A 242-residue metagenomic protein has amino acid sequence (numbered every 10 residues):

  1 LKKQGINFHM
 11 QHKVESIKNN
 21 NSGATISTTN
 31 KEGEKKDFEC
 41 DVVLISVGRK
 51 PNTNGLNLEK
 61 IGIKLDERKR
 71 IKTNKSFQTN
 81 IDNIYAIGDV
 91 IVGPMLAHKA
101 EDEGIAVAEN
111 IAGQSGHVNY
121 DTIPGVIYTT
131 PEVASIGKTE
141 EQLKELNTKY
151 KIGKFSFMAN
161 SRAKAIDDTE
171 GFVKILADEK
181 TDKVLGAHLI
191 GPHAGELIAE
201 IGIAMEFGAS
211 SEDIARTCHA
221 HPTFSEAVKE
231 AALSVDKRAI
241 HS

Functional and structural regions predicted by a protein language model:
L1-T29, G33-E34, G93-E101, E109-Q142: Rossmann-like dinucleotide-binding cores of NAD(P)H-dependent redox enzymes
N7, K64, K149-K151: Conserved beta-strand segments of alpha/beta enzyme cores
S16, G62, S76, K174-L176: Short, surface-exposed charged micro-motifs
N20, Y85, A112, L189-I190: Residue-level structural signal for beta-strand termini and adjacent loop
N20-N21, E67, E179-T181: Short acidic-glycine loop/turn motifs at beta-strand connectors
G23-T29, I63-K72, M158: Short gly/ser/thr-rich secondary-structure transition/capping motifs
D37-A112, H117: FAD-site-proximal beta/loop scaffold in flavoenzymes
T129-T139, K144-S242: Flexible, glycine-rich terminal cap/loop adjacent to redox cofactors in electron-transfer oxidoreductases
